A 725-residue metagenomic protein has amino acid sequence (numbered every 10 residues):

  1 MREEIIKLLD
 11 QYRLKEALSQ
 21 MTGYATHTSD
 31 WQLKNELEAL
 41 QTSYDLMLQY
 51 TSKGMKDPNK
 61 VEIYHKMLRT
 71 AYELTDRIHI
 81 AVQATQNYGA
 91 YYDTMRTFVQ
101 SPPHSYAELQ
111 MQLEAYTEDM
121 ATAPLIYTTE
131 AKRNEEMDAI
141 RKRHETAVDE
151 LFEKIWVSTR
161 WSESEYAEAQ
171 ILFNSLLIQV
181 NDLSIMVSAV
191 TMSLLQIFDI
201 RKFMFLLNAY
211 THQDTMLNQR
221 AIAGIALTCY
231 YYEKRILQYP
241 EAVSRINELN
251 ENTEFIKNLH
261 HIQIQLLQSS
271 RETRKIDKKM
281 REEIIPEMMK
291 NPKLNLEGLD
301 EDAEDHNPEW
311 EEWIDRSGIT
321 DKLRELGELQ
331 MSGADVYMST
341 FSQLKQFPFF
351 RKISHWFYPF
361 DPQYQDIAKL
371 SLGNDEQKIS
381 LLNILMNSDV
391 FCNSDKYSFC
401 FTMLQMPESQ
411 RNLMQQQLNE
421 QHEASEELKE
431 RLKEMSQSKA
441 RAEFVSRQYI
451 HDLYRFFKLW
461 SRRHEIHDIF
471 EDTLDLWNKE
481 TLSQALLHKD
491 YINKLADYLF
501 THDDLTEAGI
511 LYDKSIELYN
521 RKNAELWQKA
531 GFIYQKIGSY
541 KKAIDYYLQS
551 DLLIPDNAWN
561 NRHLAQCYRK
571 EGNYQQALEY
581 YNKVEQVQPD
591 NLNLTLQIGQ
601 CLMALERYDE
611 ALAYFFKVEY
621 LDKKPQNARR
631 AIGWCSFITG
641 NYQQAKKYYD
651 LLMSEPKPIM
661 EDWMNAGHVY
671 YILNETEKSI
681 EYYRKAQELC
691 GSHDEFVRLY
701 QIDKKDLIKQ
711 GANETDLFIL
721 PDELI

Functional and structural regions predicted by a protein language model:
R220, D490, A524-E525, W559 (+4 more regions): Start-of-helix register in tetratricopeptide repeats
A223-E251, Y620, Y671-E695, K705-I708 (+1 more regions): TPR/TPR-like (Sel1-like) alpha-helical repeat modules
Y358-I554: Alpha-solenoid helical-repeat scaffolds
I516-E517, L548-L552, N582-Q586, F616-Y620 (+2 more regions): Conserved structural position within tetratricopeptide repeats
